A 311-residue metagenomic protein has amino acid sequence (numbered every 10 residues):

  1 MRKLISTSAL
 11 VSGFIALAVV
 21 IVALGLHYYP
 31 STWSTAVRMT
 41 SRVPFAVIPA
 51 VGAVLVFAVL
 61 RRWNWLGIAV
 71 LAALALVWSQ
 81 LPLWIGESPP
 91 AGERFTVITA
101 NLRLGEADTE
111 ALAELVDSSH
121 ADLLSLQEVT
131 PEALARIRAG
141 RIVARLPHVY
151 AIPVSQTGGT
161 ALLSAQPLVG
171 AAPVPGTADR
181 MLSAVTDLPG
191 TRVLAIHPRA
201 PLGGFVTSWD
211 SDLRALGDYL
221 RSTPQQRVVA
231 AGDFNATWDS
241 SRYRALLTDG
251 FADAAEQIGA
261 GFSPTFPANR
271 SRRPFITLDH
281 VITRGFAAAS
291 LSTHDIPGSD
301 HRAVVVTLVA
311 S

Functional and structural regions predicted by a protein language model:
R2-G140: N-terminal, active-site-proximal structural segment of metallo-dependent hydrolase catalytic domains
V97, E106-A113, D117, L126-S311: Soluble catalytic domains of enzymes that build or remodel membrane lipids, polysaccharides, and related
